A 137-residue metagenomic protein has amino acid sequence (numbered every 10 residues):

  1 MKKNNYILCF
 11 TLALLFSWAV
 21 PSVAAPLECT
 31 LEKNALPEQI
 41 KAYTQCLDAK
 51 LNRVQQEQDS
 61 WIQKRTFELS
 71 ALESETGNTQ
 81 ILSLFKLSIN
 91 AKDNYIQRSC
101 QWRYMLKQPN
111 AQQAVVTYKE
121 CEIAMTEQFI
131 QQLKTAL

Functional and structural regions predicted by a protein language model:
M1-F10: Bacterial N-terminal signal peptides that target proteins for export
K3, P21-A24: N-terminal leader/targeting segments
C9-W18: Bacterial N-terminal signal peptides
V23-L137: N-terminal alpha-helical modules
